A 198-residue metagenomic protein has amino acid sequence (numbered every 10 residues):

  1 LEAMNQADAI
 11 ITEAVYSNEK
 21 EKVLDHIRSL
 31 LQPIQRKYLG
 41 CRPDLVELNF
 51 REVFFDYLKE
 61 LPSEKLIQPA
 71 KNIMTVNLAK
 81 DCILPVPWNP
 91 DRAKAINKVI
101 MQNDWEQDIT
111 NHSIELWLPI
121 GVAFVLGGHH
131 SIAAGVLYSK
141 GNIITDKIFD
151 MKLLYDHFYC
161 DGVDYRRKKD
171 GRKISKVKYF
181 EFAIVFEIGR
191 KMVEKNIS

Functional and structural regions predicted by a protein language model:
L1-V122: Short alpha-helix boundary/capping and kink motifs at helix termini
V122-H129: Extended catalytic/binding region for NAD+/ADP-ribose chemistry, centered on the ART fold
H129-N142: Short active-site loop/helix that positions an aromatic residue
I144-I197: Accessory, usually C-terminal, subdomains that scaffold auxiliary metal cofactors
